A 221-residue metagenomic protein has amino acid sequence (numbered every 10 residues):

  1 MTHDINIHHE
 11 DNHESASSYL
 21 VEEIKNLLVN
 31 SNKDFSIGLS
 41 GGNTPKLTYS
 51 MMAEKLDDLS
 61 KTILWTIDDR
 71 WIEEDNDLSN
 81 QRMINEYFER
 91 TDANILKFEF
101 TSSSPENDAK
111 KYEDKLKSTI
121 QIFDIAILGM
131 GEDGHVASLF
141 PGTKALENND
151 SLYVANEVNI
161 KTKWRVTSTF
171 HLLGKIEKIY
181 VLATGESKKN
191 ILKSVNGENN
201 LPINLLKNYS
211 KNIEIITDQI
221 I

Functional and structural regions predicted by a protein language model:
M1-D4, L59-I127: Ligand-binding beta-strand-loop-alpha-helix segment within the catalytic cores of soluble metabolic enzymes
M1-I37: N-terminal glycine-/serine-/threonine-rich phosphate-binding loop
V29, K33-A53: Glycine-rich N-terminal segment of FAD-binding domains in flavoprotein oxidoreductases, spanning the beta-loop-helix
L39-T44, L128-E132, T184: Glycine-rich beta-strand-to-loop/alpha-helix junction loops that act as flexible
K55-I63, A145-L146, H171-E177, L206-K211: Short, conserved loop/helix-junction motifs that constitute active-site signature segments in enzyme catalytic cores
A109, A137-G142, I191-V195: A short secondary-structure junction signal
A126-L128, E132-H171: Class I SAM-dependent methyltransferase SAM-binding "motif I" and its flanking Rossmann-like core
K175-I221: ATP/nucleoside-binding phosphotransfer catalytic cores, i.e., glycine-rich phosphate-binding loops
